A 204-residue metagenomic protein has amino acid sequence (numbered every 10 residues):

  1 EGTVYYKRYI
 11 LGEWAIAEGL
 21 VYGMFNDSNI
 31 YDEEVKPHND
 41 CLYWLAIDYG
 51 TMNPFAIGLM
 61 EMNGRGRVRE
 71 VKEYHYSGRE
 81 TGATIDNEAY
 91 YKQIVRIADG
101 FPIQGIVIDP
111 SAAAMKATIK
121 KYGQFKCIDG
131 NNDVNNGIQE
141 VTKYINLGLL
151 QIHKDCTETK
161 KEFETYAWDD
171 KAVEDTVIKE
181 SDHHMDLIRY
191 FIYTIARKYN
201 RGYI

Functional and structural regions predicted by a protein language model:
E1-I47: ATPase catalytic-site recognition across NTP-hydrolyzing enzymes
G2, W14-A15, T51, G64 (+2 more regions): Hydrophobic/aromatic-lined pockets within catalytic cores
I10, D48, I57, I106 (+2 more regions): A residue-level signal for conserved active-site and pocket-lining positions in enzyme catalytic cores
E18-G19, D32-E34, N53-I57, T81 (+1 more regions): Short acidic/glycine-rich loop or secondary-structure boundary segments that cap or lie
H38-M62: Gly/Thr-rich phosphate-binding beta-strand-loop-beta motif of the actin/hexokinase/Hsp70
G66-V177, K198, G202: Mg2+-dependent endonuclease catalytic cores in nucleic-acid-processing enzymes, primarily RNase H-like
T176-I204: Acidic, Mg2+-coordinating catalytic module of metal-dependent nucleases/exonucleases that use a two-metal-ion mechanism
